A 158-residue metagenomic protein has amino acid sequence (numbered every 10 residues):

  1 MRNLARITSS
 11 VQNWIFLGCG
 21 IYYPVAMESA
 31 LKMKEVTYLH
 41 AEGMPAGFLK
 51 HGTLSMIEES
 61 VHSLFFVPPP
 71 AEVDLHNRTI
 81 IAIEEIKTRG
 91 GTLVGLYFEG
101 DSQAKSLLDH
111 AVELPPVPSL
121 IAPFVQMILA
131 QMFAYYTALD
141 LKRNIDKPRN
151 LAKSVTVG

Functional and structural regions predicted by a protein language model:
M1-G158: A SIS-like phosphosugar-recognition module
